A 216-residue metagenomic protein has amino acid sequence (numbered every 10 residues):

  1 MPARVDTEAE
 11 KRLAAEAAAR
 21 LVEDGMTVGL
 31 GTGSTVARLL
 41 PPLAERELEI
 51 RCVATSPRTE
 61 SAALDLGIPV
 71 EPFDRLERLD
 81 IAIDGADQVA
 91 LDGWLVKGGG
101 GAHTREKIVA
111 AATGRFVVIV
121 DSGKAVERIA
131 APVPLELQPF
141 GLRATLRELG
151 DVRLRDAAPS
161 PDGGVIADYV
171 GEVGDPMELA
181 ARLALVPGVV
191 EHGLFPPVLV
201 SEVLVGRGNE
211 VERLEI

Functional and structural regions predicted by a protein language model:
M1-A82: N-terminal glycine-/serine-/threonine-rich phosphate-binding loop
P2-D6, R58-E60, L64-I216: Conserved phosphate- and dinucleotide-binding cores of soluble alpha/beta proteins, encompassing both enzyme active
